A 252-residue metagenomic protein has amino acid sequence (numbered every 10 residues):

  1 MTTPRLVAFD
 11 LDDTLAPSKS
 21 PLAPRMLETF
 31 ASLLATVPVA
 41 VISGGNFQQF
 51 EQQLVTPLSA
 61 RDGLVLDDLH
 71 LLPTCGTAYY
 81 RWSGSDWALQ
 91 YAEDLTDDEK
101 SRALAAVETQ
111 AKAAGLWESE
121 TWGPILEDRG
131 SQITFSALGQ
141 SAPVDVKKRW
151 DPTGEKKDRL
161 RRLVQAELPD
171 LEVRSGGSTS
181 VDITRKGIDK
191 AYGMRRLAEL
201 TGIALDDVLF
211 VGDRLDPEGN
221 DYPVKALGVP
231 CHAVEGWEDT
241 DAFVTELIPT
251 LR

Functional and structural regions predicted by a protein language model:
T2-L6, L22-A23, T184-K186, K190-R252: Mg2+-dependent phosphoryl-transfer enzymes with acidic/Ser/Thr/Gly-rich catalytic loops
T2-P4, T36, L66-D68, G130 (+1 more regions): A general structural motif
V7-D12, T74-G76, W82, R129 (+1 more regions): Short loop/turn segments at strand-loop or loop-helix junctions that form parts of catalytic or ligand-binding pockets
S18, N46-F50, K186-K190: Phosphate/oxyanion-binding active-site loops and adjacent basic polyanion-contact surfaces
P21-W122: Active-site phosphate-binding/coordination module
A113-A114, E118-L209: Conserved acidic, metal-coordinating active-site core of Asp-based, Mg2+-dependent phosphoryl-transfer enzymes
